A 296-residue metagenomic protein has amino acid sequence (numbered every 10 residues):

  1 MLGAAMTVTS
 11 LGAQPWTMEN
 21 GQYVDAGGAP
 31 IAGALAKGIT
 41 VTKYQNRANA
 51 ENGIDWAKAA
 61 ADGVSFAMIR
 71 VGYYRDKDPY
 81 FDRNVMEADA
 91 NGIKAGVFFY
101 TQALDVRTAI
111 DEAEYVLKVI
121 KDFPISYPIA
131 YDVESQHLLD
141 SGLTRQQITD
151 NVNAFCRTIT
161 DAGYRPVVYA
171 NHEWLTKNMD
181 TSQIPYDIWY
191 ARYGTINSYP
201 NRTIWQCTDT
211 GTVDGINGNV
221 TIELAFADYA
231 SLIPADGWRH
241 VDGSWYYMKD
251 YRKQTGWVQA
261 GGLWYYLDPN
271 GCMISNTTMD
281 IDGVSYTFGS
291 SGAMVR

Functional and structural regions predicted by a protein language model:
L2, T7-A13, I233-R296: Extracellular adhesion/carbohydrate-binding repeat motifs centered on closely spaced tryptophans
L11-K43, N49-A57, T181-A235: Functionally critical loop-and-helix segments that line ligand-binding/catalytic clefts of soluble enzyme domains
Q14, M18-C156, T160-A162: Substrate-binding cleft of extracellular glycoside hydrolase catalytic domains
K43-Q45, Y73, F99-T101, S135 (+5 more regions): A mature extracytoplasmic/lumenal domain signature
F66, S126-P128, D187, R202 (+2 more regions): Structural motif
A95, R165-V167, I188: Hydrophobic anchor at the start of a short beta-strand that flanks the dinucleotide cofactor-binding loop
T108-D111, W174-S182: Glycine-rich, charge-decorated loop segments at or immediately adjacent to ligand/cofactor-binding or catalytic sites
I159-K177: Aromatic-lined carbohydrate-recognition surfaces of secreted/lumenal glycan-active proteins
